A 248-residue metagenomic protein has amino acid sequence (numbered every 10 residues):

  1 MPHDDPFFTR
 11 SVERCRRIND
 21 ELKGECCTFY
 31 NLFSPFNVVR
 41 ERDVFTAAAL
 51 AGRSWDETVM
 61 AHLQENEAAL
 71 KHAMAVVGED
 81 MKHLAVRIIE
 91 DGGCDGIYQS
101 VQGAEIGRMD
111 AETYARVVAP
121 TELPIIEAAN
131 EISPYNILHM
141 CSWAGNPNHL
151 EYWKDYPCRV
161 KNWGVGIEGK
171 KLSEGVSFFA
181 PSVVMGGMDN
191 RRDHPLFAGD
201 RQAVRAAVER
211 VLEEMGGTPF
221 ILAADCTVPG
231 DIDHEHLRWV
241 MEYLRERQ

Functional and structural regions predicted by a protein language model:
H3-Q248: Active-site loop segments of alpha/beta catalytic cores
